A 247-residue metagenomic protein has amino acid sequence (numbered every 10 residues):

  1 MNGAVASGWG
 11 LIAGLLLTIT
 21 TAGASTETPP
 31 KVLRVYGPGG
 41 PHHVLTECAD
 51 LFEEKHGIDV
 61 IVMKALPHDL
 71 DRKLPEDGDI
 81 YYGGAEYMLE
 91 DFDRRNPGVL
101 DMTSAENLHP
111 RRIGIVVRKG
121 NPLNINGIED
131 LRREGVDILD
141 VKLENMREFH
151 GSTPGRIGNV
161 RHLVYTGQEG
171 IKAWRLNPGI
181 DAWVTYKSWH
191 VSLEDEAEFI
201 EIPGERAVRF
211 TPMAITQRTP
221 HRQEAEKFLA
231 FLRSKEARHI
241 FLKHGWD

Functional and structural regions predicted by a protein language model:
M1-L11: Bacterial N-terminal signal peptides that target proteins for export
A4, T20-T21: Residue-level detector of intrinsically disordered/flexible regions characterized by low predicted structural confidence
W9-T20: Bacterial N-terminal signal peptides
A22-D59, H68-G78, A85-E86, D91-R94 (+1 more regions): Exported/periplasmic ABC-transporter solute-binding proteins
K64-L66: Short loop/edge segments at beta-strand edges and connector loops that shape dinucleotide/nucleotide cofactor-binding
